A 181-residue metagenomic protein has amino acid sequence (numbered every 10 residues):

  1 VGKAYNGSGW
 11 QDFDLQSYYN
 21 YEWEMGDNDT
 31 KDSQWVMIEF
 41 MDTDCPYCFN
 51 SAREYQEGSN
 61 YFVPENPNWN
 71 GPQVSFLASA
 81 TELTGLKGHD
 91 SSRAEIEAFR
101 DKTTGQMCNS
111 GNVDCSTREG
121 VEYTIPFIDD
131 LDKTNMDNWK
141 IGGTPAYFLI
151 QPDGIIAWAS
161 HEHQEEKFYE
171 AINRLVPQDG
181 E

Functional and structural regions predicted by a protein language model:
V1-V36, N60-Y61: A short beta-strand-turn-helix
D29-D32, N68-P72, E119-V121, W139-G143: Extracellular/periplasmic catalytic domains that process cell-envelope and extracellular macromolecules
S33-V36, M41-D44, L83, G143: Short pre-active-site segment immediately N-terminal to redox-active cysteine/selenocysteine motifs in thiol-based
W35, P72-L77, Y123-I125: Residue-level recognition of the N-termini of beta-strands and the immediately preceding loop/turn
Y47-T117, L131-N138: Structural microenvironment flanking redox-active thiols in thiol-disulfide oxidoreductases
E119-T124, I128-R174: Thiol/disulfide oxidoreductase modules built on the thioredoxin-like
N173-E181: Short, solvent-exposed cationic patches
